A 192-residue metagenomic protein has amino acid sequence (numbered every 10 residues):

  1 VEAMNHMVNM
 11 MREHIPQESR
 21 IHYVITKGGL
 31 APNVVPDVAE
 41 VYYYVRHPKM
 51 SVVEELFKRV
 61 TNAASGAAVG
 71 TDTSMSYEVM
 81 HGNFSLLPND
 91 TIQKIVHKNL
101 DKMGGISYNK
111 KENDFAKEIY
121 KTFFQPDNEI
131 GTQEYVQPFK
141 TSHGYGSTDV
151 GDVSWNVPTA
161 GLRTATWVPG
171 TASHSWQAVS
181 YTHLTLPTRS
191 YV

Functional and structural regions predicted by a protein language model:
V1-E112, E118-Y120: Midchain, well-structured core segments that form catalytic/ion-binding scaffolds
H6-N9, P88-T166: Active-site-adjacent substrate-binding region of metalloamidase/peptidase-like peptide-processing proteins
A39, V45, L162-V168: Short beta-strand elements
V168-W176: Flexible glycine/proline-rich, aromatic-decorated loop/lid segments
A178-S180: A solvent-exposed, charged loop/short amphipathic helix patch at secondary-structure junctions
T182-T188: Conserved small/polar residues in nucleotide/adenosyl-binding loops
